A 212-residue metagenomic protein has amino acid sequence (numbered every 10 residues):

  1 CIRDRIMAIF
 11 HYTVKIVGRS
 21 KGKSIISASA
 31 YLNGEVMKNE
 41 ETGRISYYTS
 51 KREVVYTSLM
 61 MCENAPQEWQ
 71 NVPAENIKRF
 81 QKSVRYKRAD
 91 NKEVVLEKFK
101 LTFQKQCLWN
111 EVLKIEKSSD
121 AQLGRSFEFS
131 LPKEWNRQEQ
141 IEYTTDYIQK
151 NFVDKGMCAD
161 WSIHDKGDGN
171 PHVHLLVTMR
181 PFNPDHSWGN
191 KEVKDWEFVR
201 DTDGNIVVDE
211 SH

Functional and structural regions predicted by a protein language model:
R3-H212: N-terminal nicking endonuclease/strand-transfer module with a His-rich metal-binding environment and a catalytic Tyr
